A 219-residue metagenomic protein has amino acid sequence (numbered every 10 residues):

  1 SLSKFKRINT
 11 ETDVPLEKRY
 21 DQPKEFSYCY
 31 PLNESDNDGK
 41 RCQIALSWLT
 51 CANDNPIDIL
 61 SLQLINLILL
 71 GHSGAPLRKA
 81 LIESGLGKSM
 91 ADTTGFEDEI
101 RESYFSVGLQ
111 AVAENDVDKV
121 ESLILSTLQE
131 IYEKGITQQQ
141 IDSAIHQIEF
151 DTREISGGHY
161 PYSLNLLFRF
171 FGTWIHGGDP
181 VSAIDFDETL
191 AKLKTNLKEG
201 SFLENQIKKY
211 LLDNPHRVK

Functional and structural regions predicted by a protein language model:
S3-P56, L67-D118, T137-F168, K194-D213: Non-catalytic beta-strand/loop surface segments
P56-I57, K119-L123, S182-A183: Short acidic alpha-helix initiation/capping motifs at coil-to-helix transition points, especially at protein N-termini
Y104-A113, F170-K194, P215-K219: Short His/Asp/Glu-rich catalytic/ion-coordination signatures at enzyme active sites or charged loops
E114-I131: A conserved active-site cap/scaffold subdomain adjacent to cofactor or substrate pockets
T127, I131, I148-D151, T189: Terminal targeting/pro-maturation regions of precursor/exported proteins
Y132-I136: Short arginine-rich
